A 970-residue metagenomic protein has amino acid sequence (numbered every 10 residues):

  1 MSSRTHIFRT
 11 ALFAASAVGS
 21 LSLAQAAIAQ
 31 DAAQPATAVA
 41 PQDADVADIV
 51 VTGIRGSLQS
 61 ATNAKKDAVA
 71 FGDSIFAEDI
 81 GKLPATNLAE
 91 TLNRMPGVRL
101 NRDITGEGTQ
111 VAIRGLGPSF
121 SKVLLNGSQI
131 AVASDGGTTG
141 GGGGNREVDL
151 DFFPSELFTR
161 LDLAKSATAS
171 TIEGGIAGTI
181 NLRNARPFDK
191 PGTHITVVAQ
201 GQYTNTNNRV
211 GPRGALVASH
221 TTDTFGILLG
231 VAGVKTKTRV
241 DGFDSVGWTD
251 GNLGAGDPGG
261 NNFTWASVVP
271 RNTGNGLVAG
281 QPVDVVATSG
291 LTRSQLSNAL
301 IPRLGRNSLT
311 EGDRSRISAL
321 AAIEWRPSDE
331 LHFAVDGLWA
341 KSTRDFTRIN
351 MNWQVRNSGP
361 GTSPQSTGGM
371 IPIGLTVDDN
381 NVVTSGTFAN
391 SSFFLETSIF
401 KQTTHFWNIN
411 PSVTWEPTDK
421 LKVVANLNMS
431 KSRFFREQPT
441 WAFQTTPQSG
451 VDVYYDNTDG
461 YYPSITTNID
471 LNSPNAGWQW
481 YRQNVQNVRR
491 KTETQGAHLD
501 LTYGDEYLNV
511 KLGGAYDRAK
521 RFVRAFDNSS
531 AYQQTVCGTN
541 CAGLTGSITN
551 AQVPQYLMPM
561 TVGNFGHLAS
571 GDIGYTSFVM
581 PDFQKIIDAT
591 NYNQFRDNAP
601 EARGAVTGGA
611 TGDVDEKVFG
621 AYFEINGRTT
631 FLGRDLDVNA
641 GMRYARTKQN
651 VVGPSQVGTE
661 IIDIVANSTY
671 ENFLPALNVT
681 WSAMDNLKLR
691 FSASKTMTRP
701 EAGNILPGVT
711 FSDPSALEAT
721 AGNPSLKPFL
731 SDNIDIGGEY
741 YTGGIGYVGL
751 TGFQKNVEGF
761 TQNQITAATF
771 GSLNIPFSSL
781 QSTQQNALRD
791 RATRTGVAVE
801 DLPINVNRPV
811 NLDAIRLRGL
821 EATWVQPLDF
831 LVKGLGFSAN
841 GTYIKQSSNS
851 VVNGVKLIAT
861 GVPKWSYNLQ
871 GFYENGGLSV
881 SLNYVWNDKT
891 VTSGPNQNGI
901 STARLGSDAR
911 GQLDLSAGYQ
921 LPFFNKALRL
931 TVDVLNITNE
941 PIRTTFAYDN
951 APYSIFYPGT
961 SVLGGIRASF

Functional and structural regions predicted by a protein language model:
S2-H6, D48, Q486, H498-T502 (+7 more regions): Conserved C-terminal beta-signal and adjacent last beta-strands/turns of outer-membrane beta-barrel proteins
V50-L83, Q110, A133-G141: N-terminal periplasmic "start-of-domain" segments of outer-membrane beta-barrel proteins
A89-S134, K165: Extracytoplasmic beta-strand/coil segments of soluble accessory domains associated with Gram-negative outer-membrane
Q129, S134, K520, I573 (+6 more regions): Surface-exposed extracellular loop regions of Gram-negative outer-membrane beta-barrel proteins, predominantly
E147-V198, Q826: A beta-strand signature from Gram-negative outer-membrane beta-barrel systems, especially the internal plug domain
N208-P360, P364-I373, Q402-S412, P417 (+3 more regions): Transmembrane beta-barrel wall of Gram-negative outer-membrane proteins
L395-F400, T404-F406, A610-E616, M697-V757 (+5 more regions): Outer-membrane beta-barrel signature, preferentially recognizing the C-terminal barrel domain of Gram-negative
Q754-N756, Q764-T766, S772-N896: Gram-negative outer-membrane beta-barrel transporters
